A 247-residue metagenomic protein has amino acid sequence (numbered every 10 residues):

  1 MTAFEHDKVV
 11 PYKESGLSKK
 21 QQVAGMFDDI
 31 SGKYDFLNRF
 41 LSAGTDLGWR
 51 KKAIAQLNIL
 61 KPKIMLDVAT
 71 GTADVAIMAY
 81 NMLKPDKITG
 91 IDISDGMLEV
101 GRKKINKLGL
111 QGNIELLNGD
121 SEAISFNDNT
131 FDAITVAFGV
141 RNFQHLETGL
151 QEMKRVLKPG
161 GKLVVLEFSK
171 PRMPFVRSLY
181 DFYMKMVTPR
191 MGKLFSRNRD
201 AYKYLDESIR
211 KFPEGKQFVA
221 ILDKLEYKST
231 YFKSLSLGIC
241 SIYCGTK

Functional and structural regions predicted by a protein language model:
M1-G25: N-terminal auxiliary segments of SAM/dcSAM-dependent transferases
K33-F36, A43-K63, M78: Conserved alpha-helix/loop element of class I SAM-dependent methyltransferases that forms part of the SAM/SAH-binding
Y34, I134-T135: Hydrophobic beta-strand segment of the Class I
I64-A123: Class I SAM-dependent methyltransferase SAM/SAH-binding core
E122-A133: A short acidic, Gly/Pro-enriched loop at the edge of an enzyme's catalytic core that lines a small-molecule cofactor
E147-P159: A short glycine-rich, Lys/Arg-flanked "PGG" loop and its adjoining helix->strand segment in the class I
L166-I221, Y231: C-terminal alpha-helical "lid/dimerization" subdomain adjacent to the S-adenosyl-L-methionine
I221-K247: C-terminal lobe and adjacent flexible extensions of AdoMet/dcAdoMet transferase-like proteins
